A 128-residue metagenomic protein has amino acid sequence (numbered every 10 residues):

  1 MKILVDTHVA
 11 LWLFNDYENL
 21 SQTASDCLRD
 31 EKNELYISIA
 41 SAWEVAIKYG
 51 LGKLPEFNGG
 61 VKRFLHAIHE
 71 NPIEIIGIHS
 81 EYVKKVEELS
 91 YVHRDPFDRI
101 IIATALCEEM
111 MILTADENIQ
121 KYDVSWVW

Functional and structural regions predicted by a protein language model:
M1-I37, L51-H66, E108, E117-K121: Short, well-structured N-terminal submotif of metal-dependent ribonuclease cores
D6, E44, D98, D116: Acidic active-site catalytic centers that drive phospho-/nucleotidyl reactions and related ester hydrolyses
T7-H8, V45, V86, A105: Generic structural signal for small/hydrophobic residues in well-ordered secondary structure, especially within
F57, V61-K62, E70-A115: Active-site neighborhoods of divalent-metal-dependent phosphate/nucleic-acid chemistry enzymes
